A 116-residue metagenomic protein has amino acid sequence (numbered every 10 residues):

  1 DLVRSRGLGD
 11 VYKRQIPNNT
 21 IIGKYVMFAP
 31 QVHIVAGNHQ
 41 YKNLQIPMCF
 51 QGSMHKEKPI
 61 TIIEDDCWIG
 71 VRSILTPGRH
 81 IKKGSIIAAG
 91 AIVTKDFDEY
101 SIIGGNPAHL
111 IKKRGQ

Functional and structural regions predicted by a protein language model:
D1-Y12: Single conserved hydrophobic/aromatic residue that forms the stacking wall/gate of nucleotide- or nucleobase-binding
R4, N18, P77: Small/polar loops that bind or transfer phosphate-bearing groups
D10-P17, I22-G23: A short mixed-secondary-structure module that forms the rim of ligand-binding clefts
I21-G23, M27-Q116: Glycine-rich hexapeptide-repeat left-handed beta-helix
